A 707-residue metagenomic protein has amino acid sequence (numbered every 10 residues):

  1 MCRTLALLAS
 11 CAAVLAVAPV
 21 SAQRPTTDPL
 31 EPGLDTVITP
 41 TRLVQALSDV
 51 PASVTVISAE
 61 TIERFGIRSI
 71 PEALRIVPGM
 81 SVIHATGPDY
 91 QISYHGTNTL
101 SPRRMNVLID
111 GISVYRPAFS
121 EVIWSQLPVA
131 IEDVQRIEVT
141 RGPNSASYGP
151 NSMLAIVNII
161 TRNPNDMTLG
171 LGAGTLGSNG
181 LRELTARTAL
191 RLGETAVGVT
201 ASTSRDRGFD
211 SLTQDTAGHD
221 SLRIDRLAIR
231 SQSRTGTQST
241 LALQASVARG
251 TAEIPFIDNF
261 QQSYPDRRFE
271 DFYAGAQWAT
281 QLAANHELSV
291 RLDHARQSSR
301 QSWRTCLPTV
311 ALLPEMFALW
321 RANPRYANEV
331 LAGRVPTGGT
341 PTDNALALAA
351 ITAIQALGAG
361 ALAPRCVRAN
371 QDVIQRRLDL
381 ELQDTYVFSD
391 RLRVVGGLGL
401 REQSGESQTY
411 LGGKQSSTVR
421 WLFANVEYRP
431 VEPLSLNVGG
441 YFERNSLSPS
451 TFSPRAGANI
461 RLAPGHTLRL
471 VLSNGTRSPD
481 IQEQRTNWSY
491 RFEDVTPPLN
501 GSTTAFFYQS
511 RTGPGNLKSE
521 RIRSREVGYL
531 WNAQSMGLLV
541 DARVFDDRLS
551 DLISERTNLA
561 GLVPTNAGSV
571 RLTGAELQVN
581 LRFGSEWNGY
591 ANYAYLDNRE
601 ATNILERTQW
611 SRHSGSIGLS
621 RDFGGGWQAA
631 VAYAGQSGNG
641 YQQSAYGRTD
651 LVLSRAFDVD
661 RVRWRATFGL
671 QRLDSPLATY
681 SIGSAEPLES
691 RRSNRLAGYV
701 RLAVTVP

Functional and structural regions predicted by a protein language model:
M1-I67, P71-V77, A189, R234 (+1 more regions): N-terminal Sec signal peptide and the immediately downstream disordered periplasmic leader that contains the TonB box
T39, A46, P71-S113, Q135: Extracytoplasmic beta-strand/coil segments of soluble accessory domains associated with Gram-negative outer-membrane
I70-A73, Y90-G96, M105-D110, W124-L127 (+3 more regions): N-terminal periplasmic accessory domains that precede and gate Gram-negative outer-membrane beta-barrel machines
S113-R141: Short acidic/polar hinge/loop motifs at secondary-structure boundaries that mediate gating or recognition
L176-R205, D215-A252, D266-V290, F388-V394: Transmembrane beta-barrel wall of Gram-negative outer-membrane proteins
S289-D293, Q297-Q301, R461, R469 (+3 more regions): Membrane-embedded beta-barrel scaffold of Gram-negative outer-membrane proteins
D390, V394-V395, R429-P433, G537-S550 (+2 more regions): Gram-negative outer-membrane beta-barrel transporters
T476-R477, L653-P707: C-terminal beta-signal and adjacent terminal beta-strands/loops of Gram-negative outer-membrane beta-barrel proteins
